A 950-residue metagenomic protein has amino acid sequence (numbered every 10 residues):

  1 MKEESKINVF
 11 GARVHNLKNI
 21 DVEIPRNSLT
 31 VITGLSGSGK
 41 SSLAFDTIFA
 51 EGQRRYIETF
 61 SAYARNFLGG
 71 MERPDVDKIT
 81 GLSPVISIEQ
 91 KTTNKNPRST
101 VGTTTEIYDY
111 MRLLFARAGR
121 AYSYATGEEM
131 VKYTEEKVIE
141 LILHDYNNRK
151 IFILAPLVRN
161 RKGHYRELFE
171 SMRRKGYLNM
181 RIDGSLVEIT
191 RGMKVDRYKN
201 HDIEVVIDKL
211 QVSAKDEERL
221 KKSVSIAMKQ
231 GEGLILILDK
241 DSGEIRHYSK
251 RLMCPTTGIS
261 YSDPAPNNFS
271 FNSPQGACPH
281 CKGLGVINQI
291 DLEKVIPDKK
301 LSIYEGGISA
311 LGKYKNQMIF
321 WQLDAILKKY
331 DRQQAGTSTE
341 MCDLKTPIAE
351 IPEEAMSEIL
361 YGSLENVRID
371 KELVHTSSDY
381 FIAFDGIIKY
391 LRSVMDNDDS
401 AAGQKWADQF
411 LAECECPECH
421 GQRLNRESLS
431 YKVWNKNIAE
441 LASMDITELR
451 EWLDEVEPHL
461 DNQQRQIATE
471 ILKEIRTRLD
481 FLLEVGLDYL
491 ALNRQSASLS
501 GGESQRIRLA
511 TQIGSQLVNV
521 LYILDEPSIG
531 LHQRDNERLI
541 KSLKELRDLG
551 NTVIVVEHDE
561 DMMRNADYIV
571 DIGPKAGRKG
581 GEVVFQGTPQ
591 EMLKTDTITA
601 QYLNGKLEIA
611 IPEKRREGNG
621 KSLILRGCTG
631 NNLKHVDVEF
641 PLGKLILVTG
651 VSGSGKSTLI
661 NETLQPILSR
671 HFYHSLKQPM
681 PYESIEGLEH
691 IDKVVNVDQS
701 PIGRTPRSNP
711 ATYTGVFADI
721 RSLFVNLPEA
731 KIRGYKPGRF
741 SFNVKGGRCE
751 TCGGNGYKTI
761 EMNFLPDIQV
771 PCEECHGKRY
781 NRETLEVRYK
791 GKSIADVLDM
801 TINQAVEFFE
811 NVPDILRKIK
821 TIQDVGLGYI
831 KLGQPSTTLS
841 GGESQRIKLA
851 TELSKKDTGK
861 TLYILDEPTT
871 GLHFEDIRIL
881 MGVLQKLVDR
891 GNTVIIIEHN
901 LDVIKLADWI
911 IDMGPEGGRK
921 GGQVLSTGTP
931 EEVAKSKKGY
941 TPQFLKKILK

Functional and structural regions predicted by a protein language model:
M1-K950: Conserved phosphate-binding elements of NTP-dependent enzyme cores
